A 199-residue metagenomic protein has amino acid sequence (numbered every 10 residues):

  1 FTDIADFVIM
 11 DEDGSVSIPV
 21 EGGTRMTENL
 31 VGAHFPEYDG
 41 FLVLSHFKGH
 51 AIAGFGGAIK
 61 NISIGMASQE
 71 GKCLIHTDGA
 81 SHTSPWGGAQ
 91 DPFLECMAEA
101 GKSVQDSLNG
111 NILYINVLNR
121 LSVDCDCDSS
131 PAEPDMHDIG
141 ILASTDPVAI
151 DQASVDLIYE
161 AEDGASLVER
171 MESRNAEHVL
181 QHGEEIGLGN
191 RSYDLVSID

Functional and structural regions predicted by a protein language model:
F1-D199: Extended, low-polarity segments enriched in aliphatic/aromatic residues
